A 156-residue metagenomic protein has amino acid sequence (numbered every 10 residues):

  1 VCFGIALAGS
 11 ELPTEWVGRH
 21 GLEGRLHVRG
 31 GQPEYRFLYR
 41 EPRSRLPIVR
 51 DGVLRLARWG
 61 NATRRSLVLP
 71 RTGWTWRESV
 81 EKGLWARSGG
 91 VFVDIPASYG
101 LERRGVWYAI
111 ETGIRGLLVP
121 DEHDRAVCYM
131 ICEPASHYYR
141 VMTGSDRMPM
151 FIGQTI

Functional and structural regions predicted by a protein language model:
V1-I156: Short linear sequence motif anchored by a di-proline
